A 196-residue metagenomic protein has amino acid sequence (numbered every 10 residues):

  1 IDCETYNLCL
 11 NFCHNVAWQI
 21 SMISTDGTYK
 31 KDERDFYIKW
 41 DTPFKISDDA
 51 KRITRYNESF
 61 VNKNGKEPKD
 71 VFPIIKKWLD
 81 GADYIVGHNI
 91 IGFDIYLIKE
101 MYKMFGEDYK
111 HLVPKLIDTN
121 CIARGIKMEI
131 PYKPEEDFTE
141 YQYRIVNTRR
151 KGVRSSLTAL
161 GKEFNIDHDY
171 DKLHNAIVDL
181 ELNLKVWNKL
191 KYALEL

Functional and structural regions predicted by a protein language model:
I1-H111, R149-F164, H174: Conserved non-catalytic scaffold segment of RNase H-like nuclease domains
C3-T5, T119, L180: Generic detector of well-ordered alpha-helical packing
T42-F44, I122-G125, A176-I177: A short acidic, often aromatic-flanked loop/helix-cap motif at beta-alpha or helix-coil junctions that lines enzyme
E100-F105, G125, E129, E163 (+1 more regions): Active-site catalytic microenvironments for nucleophilic, acid-base chemistry
L116-R149: Short alpha-helix plus adjacent loop in nuclease-associated cores
F138-K151, G161-N165, I177-L196: Acidic two-metal-ion nuclease catalytic site recognized across multiple nuclease folds, prominently DnaQ/RNase D-T
